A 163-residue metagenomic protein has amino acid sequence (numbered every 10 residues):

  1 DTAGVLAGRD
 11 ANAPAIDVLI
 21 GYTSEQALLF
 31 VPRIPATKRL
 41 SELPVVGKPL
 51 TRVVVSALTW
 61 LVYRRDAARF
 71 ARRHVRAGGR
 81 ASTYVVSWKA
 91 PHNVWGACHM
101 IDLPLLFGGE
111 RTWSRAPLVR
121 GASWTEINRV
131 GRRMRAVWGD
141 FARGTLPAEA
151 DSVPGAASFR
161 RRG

Functional and structural regions predicted by a protein language model:
D1-W124, G144: Substrate-gating cap/lid region and adjacent catalytic-acid/histidine neighborhood within extracellular/lumenal
V55, R76, V130-R133, D151: Alpha-helical protein-protein interaction elements
R115, A148-G155: C-terminal accessory subdomains of helicases
I127-E149: Non-catalytic, well-ordered alpha-helical segments in soluble enzyme domains
P154-G163: C-terminal domain-tail junction helix/linker
